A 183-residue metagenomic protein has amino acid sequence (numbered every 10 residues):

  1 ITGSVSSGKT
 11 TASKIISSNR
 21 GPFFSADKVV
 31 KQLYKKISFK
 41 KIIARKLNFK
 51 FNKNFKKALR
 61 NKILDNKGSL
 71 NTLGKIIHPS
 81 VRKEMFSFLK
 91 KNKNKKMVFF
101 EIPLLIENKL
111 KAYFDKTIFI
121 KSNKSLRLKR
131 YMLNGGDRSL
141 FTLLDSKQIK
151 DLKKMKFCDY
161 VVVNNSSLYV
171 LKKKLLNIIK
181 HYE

Functional and structural regions predicted by a protein language model:
I1: Hydrophobic anchor at the beta1->P-loop junction of P-loop NTPases
S4, I16: P-loop (Walker A) phosphate-binding loop of NTP-binding proteins
S7: ATP-binding Walker
T10: Walker A/P-loop
S17-A26: Post-Walker A helix-loop "phosphate-sensing" segment adjacent to the P-loop in P-loop NTPases
K28, Q32-N94: ATP-dependent small-molecule kinase phosphotransfer cores that center on conserved nucleotide phosphate-binding segments
L47, E84-N92, M97-L133: ATP-dependent NMP and nucleoside kinases share a basic, alpha-helical "lid"
E84-M85, K93, A112-Y113, K124 (+1 more regions): Small-molecule kinase domains that catalyze NTP-dependent phosphoryl transfer to phosphate-bearing small molecules
